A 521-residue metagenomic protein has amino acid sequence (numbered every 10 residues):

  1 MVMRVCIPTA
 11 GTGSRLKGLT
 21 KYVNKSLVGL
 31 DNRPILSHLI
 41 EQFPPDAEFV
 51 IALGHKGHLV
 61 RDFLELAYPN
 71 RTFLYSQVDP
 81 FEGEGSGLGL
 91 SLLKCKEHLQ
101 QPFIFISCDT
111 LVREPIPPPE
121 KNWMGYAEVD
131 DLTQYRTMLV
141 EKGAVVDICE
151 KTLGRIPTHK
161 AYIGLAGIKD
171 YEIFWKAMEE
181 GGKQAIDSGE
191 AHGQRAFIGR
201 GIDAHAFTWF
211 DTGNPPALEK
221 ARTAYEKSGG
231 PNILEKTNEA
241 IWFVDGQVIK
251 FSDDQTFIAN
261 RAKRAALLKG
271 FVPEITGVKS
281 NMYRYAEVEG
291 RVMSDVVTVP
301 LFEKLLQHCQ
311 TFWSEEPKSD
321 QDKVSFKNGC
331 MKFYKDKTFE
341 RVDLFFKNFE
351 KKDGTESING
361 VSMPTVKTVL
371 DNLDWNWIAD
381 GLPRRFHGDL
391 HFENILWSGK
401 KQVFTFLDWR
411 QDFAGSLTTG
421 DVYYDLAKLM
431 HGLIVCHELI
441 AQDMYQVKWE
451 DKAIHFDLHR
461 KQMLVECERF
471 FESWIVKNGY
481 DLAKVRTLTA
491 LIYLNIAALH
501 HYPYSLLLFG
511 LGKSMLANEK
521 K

Functional and structural regions predicted by a protein language model:
V2-I7, R15, G29, R33-F103: Conserved N-terminal catalytic core of the sugar/cofactor nucleotidyltransferase
V2-V5, H159-V244: Conserved alpha/beta core of the MobA/IspD/sugar-nucleotide pyrophosphorylase nucleotidyltransferase superfamily
G13, D254, S280-E315, F339-T355 (+4 more regions): A glycine-centered beta->alpha junction motif in the catalytic cores of kinase/phosphotransferase enzymes
L111-A185: Conserved core of the sugar-phosphate nucleotidyltransferase
L234-A262, N281-V296: ATP-binding glycine-rich loop module of kinase domains
I241, L370-G420: Active-site acidic catalytic loop and adjacent metal/ATP-binding pocket of ATP-dependent phosphoryl transfer enzymes
A266-V272, M293-I358, M363-D380, K477: Conserved kinase catalytic-core helix
D412-S473, A490-Y504: Active-site activation/catalytic loop segments of kinase-like enzymes and analogous catalytic loops in related
